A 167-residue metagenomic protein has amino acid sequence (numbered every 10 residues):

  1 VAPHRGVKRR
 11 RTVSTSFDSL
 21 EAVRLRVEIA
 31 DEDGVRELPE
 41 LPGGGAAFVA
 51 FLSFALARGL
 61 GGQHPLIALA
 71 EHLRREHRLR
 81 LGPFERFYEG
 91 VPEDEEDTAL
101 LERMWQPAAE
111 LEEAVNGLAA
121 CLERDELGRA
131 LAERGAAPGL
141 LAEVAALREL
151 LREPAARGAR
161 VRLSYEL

Functional and structural regions predicted by a protein language model:
V7-A159, Y165-L167: Acidic (Asp/Glu-rich) sequence patches and key acidic residues that form negatively charged surfaces used
